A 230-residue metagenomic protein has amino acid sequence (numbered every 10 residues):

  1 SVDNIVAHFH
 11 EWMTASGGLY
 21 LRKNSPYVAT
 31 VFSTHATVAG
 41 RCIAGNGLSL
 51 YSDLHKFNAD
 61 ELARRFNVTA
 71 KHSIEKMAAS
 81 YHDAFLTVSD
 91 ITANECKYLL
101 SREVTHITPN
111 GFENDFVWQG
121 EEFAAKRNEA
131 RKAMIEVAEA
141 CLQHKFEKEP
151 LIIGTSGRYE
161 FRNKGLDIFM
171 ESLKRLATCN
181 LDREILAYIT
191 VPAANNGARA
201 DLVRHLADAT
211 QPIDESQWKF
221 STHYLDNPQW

Functional and structural regions predicted by a protein language model:
S1-W230: Catalytic cores of nucleotide-sugar-dependent glycosyltransferases that transfer UDP/GDP/TDP-activated
